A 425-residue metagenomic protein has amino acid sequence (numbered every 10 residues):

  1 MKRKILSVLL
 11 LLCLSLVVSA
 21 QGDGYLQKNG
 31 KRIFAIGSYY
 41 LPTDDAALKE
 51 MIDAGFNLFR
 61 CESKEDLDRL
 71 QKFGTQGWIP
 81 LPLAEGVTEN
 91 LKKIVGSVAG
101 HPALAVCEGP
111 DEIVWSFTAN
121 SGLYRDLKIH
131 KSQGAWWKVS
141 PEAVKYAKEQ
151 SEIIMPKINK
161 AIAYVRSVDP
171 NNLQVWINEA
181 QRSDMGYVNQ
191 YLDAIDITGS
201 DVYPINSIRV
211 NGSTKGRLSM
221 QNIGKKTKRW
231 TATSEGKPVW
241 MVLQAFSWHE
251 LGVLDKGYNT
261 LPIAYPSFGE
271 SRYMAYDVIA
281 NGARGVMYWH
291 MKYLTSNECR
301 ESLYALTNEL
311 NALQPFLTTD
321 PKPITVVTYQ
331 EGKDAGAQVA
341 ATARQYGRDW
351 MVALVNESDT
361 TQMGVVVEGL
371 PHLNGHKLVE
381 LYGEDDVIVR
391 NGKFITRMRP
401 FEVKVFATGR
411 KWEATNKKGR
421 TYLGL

Functional and structural regions predicted by a protein language model:
L10-S19: Hydrophobic h-region of N-terminal signal peptides that target proteins for export in Gram-negative bacteria
S38-W78, A105, D193, I197-T198: Catalytic domains of carbohydrate-active enzymes, especially glycoside hydrolases
K93-E152, I177-N206, G285-M287: Active-site groove signature of glycoside hydrolases
A105, S267-R300: Substrate-binding cleft of secreted/luminal carbohydrate-active enzymes
R229-F268: Active-site clefts of carbohydrate-active enzymes
L294-T295, C299-D349, G424: Glycan-recognition and catalytic regions of carbohydrate-active enzymes
K333-H372, F401: Carbohydrate-binding surface patches
V389-L425: C-terminal beta-strand-rich structural cap/linker in extracellular carbohydrate-active enzymes
